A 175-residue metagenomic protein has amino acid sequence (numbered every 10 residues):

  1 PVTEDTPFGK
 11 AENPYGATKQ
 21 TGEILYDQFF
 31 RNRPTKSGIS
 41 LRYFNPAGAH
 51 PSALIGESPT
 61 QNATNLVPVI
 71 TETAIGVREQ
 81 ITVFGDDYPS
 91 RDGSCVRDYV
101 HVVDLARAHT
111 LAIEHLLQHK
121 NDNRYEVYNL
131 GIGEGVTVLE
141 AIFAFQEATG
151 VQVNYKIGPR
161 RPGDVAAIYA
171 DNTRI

Functional and structural regions predicted by a protein language model:
P1-N45, L54-N65: Catalytic helix-loop patch of NAD(P)-dependent Rossmann-fold dehydrogenases
T3, V67-I175: C-terminal substrate-binding subdomain of Rossmann-fold SDR/epimerase-dehydratase oxidoreductases
P7, G48-P51, Y88, G135: Active-site proximal helix/loop that lines the substrate pocket of Rossmann-like NAD(P)-dependent oxidoreductase domains
Y26-D27, A49, L116: Enrichment for repetitive, rod-forming helical segments
R33, P51-Q61, G85-R97: Short, charged helix-to-loop "capping" segments that act as catalytic/coupling loops
P46-A49, L105: Conserved sequence/active-site signature of Rossmann-fold short-chain dehydrogenase/reductase
H50-A63, I70-T73, E79: Hydrophobic, Gly/Ser/Ala-rich alpha-helical and linker tracts in large acyl-processing enzymes of secondary/lipid
